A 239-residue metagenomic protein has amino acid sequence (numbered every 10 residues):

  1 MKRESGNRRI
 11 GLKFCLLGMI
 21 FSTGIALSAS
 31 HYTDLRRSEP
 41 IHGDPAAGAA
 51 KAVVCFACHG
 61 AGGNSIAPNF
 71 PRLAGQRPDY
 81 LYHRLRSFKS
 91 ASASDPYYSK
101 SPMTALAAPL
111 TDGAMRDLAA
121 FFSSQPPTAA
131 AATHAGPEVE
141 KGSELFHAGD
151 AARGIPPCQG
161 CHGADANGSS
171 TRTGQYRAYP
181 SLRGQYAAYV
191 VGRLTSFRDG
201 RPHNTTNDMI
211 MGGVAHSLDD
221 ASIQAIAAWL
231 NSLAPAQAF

Functional and structural regions predicted by a protein language model:
M1-G43, R86, N231-F239: N-terminal export/targeting leaders of redox proteins
S28-A52, I66-A67, S124-G154, P235-F239: Electrostatic cytochrome c docking/interface patches
Y32-A91, A188: The feature marks the first
A46-F56, A74, P78, H147-Q159 (+4 more regions): Sequence context surrounding c-type heme c attachment/ligation sites in exported
C55-G62, L118, I155-A166, I226 (+1 more regions): The canonical Cys-X-X-Cys-His
I66-A74, F88-P126, A130-A132, G174-S181 (+2 more regions): Axial heme c-ligation environment in periplasmic c-type cytochrome domains
K89, S143, H147, G168-G174: Short glycine/threonine-rich turn/loop motifs
